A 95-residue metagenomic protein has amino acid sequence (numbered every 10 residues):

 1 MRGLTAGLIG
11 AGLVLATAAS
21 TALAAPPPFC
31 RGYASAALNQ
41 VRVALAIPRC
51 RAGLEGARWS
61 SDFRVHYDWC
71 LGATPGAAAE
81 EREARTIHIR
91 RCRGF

Functional and structural regions predicted by a protein language model:
M1-I9: Bacterial N-terminal signal peptides that target proteins for export
L13-A22: C-terminal segment of classical bacterial N-terminal signal peptides
A25-F95: Post-signal/leader-peptide non-cytosolic segments of secretory proteins
